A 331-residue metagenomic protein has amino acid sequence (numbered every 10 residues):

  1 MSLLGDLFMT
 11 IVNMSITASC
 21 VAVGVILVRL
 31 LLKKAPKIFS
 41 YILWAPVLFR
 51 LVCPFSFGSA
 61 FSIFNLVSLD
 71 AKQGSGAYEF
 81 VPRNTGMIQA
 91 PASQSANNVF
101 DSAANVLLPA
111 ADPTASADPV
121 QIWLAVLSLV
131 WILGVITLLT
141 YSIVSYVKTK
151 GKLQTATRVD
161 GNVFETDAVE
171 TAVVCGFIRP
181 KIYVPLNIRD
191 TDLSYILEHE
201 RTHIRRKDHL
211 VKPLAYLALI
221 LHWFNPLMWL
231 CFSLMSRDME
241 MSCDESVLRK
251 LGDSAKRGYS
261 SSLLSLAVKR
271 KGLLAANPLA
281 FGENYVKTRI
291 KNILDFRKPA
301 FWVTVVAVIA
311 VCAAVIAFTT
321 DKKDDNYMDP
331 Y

Functional and structural regions predicted by a protein language model:
M1-T137, E283-V286, K322-Y331: Hydrophobic membrane-embedded segments
I38, T137-V159, W229-M235: Transmembrane-cytosolic junction motif
P46-L51, Q154-A172, M241-R249: Membrane-cytosol interface motif
R50-C53, K298-K323: Internal/C-terminal transmembrane anchor helices
S142-K152, V315-D329: Hydrophobic alpha-helical transmembrane segments in integral membrane proteins
A168-D192: Active-site scaffold of zinc-dependent metalloenzymes
S194-A215, E240-D244: Active-site recognition of the HExxH zinc-binding catalytic motif
R205-R206, L230-T288: Short helix/loop segments within enzyme catalytic domains that coordinate or immediately flank catalytic cofactors
